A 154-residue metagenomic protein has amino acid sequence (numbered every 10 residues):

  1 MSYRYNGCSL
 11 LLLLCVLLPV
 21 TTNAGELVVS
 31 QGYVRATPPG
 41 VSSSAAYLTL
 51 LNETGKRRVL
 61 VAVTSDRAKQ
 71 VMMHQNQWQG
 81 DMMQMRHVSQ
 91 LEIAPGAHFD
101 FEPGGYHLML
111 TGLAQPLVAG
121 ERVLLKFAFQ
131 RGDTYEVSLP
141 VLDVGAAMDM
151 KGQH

Functional and structural regions predicted by a protein language model:
M1-L10: Bacterial N-terminal signal peptides that target proteins for export
S9-P19: Bacterial N-terminal signal peptides
V20-A24: Sec/Tat signal peptide C-region and signal peptidase I cleavage site
G25-H154: Compact, glycine-rich, soluble single-domain proteins
